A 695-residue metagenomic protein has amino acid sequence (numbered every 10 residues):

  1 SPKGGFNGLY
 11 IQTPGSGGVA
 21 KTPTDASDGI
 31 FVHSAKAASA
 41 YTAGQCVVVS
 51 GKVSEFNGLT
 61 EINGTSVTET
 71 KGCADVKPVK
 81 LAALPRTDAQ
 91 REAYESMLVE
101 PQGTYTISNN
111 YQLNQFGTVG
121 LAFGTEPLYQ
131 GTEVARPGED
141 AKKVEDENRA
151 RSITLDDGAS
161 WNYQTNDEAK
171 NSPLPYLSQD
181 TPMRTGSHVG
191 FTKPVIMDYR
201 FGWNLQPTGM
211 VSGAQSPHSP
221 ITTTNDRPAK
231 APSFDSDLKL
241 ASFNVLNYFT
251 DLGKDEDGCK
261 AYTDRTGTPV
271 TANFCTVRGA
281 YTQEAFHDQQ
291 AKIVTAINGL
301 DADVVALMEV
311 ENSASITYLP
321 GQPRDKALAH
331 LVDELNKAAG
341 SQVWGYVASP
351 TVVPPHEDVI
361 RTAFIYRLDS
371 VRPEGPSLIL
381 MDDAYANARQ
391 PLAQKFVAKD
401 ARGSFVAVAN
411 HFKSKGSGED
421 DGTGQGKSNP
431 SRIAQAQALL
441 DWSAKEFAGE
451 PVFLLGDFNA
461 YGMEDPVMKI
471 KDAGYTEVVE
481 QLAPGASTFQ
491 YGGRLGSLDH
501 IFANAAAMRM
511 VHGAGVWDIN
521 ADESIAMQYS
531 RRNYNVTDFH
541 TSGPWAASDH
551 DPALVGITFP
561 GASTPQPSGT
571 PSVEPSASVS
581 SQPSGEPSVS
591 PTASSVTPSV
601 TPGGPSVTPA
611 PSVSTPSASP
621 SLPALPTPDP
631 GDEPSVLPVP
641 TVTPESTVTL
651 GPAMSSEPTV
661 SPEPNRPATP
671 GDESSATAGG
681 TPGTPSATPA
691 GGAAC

Functional and structural regions predicted by a protein language model:
S1-T271, L380-Q390, R432, Y491 (+2 more regions): Extended non-catalytic accessory segments flanking core domains
A38-A43, P232, P630-D632, A668 (+1 more regions): Exposed regions on extracellular, virion, or secretory-pathway luminal proteins
S39-T42, V48, N57, V119-E126 (+3 more regions): Divalent cation-coordinating acidic motifs and surrounding scaffolds that mediate Ca2+/Mg2+/Mn2+/Zn2+-dependent binding
T564-G671, S675-A690: Ser/Thr-rich, Proline-interspersed low-complexity disordered segments
